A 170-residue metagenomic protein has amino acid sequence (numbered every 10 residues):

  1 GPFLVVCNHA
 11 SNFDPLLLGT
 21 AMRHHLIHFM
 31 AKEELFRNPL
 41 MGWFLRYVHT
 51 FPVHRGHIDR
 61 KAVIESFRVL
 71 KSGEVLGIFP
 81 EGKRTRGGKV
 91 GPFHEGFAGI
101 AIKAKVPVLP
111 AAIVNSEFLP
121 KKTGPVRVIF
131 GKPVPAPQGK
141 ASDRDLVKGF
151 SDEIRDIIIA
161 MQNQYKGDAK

Functional and structural regions predicted by a protein language model:
G1-H57, E65: Catalytic core of membrane glycerolipid acyltransferases/transacylases, capturing the structured, soluble-facing
K61-K170: Non-catalytic C-terminal accessory region of glycerolipid acyltransferases and related lyso-lipid remodeling enzymes
